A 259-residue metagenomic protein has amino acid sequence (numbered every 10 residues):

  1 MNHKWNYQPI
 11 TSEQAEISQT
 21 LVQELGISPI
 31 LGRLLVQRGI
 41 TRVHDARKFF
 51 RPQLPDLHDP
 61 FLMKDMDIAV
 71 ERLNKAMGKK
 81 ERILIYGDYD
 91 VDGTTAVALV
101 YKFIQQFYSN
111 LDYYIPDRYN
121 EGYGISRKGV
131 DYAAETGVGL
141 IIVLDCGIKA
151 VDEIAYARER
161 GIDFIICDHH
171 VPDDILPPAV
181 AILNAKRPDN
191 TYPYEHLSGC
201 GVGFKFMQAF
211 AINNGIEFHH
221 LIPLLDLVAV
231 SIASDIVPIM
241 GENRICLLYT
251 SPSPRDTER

Functional and structural regions predicted by a protein language model:
M1-K79, V230: Cofactor-/ligand-binding subdomain signature composed of acidic, glycine-rich, tryptophan-containing flexible loops
M1-Q8, S12, E16, K80-R82 (+4 more regions): Conserved catalytic core of nucleotide polymerization and phosphodiester-bond processing enzymes
Q19-L21, I85-D90, P188-H196: A short glycine/serine-rich beta->alpha loop
E24, R38, A76, K80 (+4 more regions): Change "in soluble alpha/beta enzymes" to "in soluble alpha/beta proteins
K64-I175, I182-L183: N-terminal small/polar loop signature for handling phosphorylated ligands or for N-terminal nucleophile
L99, P177-I216, L221-A233: Short alpha-helices
V237-S251: Substrate-binding/catalytic subdomain of NAD(P)-dependent oxidoreductase enzymes
Y249-R259: Single conserved hydrophobic/aromatic residue that forms the stacking wall/gate of nucleotide- or nucleobase-binding
